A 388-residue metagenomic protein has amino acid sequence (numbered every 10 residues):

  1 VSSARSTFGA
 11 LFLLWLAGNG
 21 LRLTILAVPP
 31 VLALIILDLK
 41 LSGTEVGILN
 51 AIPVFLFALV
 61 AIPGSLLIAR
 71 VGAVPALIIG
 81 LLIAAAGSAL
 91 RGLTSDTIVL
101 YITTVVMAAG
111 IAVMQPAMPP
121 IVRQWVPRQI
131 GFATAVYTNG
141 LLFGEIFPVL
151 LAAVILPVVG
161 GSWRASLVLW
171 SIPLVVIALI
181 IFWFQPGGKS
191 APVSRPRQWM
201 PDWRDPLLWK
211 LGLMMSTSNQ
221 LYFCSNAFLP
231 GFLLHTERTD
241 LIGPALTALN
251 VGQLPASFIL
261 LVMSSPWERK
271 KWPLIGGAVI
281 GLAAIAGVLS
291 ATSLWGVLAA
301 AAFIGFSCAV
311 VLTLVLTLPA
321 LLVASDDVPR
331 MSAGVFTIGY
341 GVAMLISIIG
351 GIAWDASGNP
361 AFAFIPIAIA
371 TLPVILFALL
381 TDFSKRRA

Functional and structural regions predicted by a protein language model:
V28-P29, L207-S257: Extracytoplasmic gate region of multi-pass secondary transporters
K40, G72, L93-I98, P127 (+3 more regions): Helix-breaking motifs and short loop linkers at transmembrane-helix boundaries and internal kinks in secondary membrane
L59-I98: Conserved MFS/SLC helix-loop-helix module at the cytosolic interface between two early adjacent transmembrane helices
V60-G72, A256-R269, W354: Helix-to-loop junctions at the C-terminal end of transmembrane segments in multipass secondary transporters
T103-G140: Cytoplasmic helix-loop-helix junction between adjacent transmembrane helices in 12-TM secondary transporters
R128-F132, V136-P186: Helix-loop-helix hairpin linking two adjacent transmembrane segments in secondary transporters
K270-L318: C-terminal transmembrane helical hairpin of 12-TM major facilitator-type secondary transporters
L322-P360, I367: A late C-terminal transmembrane helix in Major Facilitator Superfamily
